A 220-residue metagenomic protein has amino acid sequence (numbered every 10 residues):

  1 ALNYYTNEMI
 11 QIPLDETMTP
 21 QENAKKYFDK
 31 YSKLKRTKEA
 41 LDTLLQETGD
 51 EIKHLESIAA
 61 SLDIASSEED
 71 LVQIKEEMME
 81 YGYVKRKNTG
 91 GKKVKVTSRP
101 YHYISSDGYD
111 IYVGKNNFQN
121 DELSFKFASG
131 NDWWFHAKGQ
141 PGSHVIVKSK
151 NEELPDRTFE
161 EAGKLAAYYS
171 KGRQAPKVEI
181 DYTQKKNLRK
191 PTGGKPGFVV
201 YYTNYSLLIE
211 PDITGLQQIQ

Functional and structural regions predicted by a protein language model:
A1-Q220: Extended, highly charged segments
